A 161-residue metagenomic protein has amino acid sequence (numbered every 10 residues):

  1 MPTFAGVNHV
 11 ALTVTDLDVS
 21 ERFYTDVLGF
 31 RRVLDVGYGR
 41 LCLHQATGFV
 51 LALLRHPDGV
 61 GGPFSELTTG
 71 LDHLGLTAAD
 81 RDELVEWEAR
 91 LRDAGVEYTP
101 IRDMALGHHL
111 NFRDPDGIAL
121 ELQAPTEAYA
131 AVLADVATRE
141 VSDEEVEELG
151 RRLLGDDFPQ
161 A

Functional and structural regions predicted by a protein language model:
M1-F4, V27, T68, D93-G95: Alpha-helix termination/capping residues and helix-transition junctions
P2, T13-P57: Core segments of cupin and vicinal oxygen chelate
V7-T15, G62-R90, H108-R113, I118: Vicinal oxygen chelate
A11, R31-G37, A124-V132: Conserved catalytic-core motifs of GNAT/GCN5-like acyltransferases
S20, Y24, L74, L91: Hydrophobic pocket/interface hotspot
R55-G59, T126-A128: A short, sequence-level motif marking secondary-structure junctions
D58-P63, Y98: A short, acidic/glycine-rich surface segment
E88-A161: Vicinal oxygen chelate
